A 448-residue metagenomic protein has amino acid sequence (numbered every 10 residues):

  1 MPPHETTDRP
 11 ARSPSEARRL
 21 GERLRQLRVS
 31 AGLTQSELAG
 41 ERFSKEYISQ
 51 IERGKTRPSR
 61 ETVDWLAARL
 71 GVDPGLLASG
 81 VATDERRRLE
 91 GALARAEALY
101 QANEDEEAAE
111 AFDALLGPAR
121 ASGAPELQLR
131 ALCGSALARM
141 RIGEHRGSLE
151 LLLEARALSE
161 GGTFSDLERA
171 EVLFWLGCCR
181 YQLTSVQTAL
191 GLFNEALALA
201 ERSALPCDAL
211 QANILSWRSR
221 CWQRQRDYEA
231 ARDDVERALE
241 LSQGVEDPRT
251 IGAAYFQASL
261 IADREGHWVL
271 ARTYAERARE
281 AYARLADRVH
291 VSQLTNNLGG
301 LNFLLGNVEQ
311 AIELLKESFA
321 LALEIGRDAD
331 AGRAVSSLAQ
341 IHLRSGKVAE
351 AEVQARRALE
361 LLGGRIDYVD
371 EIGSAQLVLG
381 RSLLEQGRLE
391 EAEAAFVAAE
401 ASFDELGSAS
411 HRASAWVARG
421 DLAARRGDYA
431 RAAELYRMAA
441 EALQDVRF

Functional and structural regions predicted by a protein language model:
M1-S30: A short, Lys/Arg-rich alpha-helix, primarily the initiator
P2, S59-L76: DNA major-groove recognition helix of helix-turn-helix/homeodomain DNA-binding modules
R18, E85-R86, S122-P125, L129 (+8 more regions): Inter-repeat boundary and helix-capping residues of tandem alpha-helical solenoids
V29-I51: Short alpha-helical DNA-recognition segment
E90-N103, L129-E144, E168-S185, L210-R226 (+6 more regions): Tandem amphipathic alpha-helical repeat scaffolds
D113-R120, L153-G161, N194-A204, E236-D247 (+5 more regions): Amphipathic alpha-helical segments of tetratricopeptide repeats
